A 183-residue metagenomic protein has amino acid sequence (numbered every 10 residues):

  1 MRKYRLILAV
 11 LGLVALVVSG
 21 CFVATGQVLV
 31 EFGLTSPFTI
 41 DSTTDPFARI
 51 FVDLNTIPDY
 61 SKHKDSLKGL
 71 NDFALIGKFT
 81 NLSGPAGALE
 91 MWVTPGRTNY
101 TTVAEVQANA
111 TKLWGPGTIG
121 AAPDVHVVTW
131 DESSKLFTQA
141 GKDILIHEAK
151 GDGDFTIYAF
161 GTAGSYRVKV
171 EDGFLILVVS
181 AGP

Functional and structural regions predicted by a protein language model:
M1-A9: Bacterial N-terminal signal peptides that target proteins for export
V17-G20: C-terminal motif of bacterial Sec signal peptides marking the signal peptidase cleavage site
F22-T25: Bacterial signal peptide processing site
L29-F51: Post-signal peptide N-terminal segment of mature Sec-exported envelope proteins
T43-S66: Short beta-strands within extracellular/lumenal beta-sheet-rich domains
L67-P85, E171-L175: A short beta-strand element within beta-rich, extracytoplasmic domains of secreted/secretory-pathway proteins
P85-A104: Short, surface-exposed beta-strand/strand-loop-strand elements in extracellular ectodomains
G117-I176: Cysteine-clustered segments with highest specificity for TGF-beta superfamily mature ligands
